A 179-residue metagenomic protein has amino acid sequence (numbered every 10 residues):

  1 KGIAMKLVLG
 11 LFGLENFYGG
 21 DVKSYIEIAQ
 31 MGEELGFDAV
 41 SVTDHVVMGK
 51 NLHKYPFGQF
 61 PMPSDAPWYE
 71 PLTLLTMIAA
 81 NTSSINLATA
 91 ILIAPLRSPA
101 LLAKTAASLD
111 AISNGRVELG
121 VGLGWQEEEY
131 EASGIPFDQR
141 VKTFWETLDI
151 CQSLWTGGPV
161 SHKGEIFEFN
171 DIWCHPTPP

Functional and structural regions predicted by a protein language model:
G2, I85, T89, P95-P179: Internal, glycine-rich beta/alpha segment that forms the wall or movable "lid" of small-molecule/cofactor binding
G2-N81, T177: N-terminal beta1-alpha1-beta2 module of alpha/beta enzyme domains
T73-A80, N86-A94: Structural motif corresponding to the early beta-alpha repeats
